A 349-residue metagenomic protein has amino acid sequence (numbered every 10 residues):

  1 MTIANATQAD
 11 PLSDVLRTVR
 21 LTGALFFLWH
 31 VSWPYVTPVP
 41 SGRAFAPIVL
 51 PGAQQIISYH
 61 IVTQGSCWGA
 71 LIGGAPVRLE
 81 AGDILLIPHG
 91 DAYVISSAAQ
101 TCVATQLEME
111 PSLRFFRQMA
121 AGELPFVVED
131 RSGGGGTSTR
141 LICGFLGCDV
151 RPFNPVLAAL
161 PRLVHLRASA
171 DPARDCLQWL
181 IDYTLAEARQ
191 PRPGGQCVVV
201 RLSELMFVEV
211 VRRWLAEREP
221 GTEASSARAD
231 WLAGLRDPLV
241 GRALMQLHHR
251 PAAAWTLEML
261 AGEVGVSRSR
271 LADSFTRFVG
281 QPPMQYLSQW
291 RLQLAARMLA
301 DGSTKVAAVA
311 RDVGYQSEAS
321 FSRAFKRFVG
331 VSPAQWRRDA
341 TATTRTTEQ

Functional and structural regions predicted by a protein language model:
M1-V77, D83-I84, D91-D130: Generic protein-terminus/edge-of-domain signal
R43, A224-A229, F278-V279: Short, Lys/Arg-enriched N-terminal segment that forms or immediately precedes the first helix of a structured domain
V62, L247-R250, L299: Short helix-to-turn junction characteristic of helix-turn-helix DNA-binding domains, especially the helix
L79, I84-L86, A92-A98, R311 (+2 more regions): N-terminal basic, amphipathic alpha-helical segments
R117-P152: Alpha-helix-centered segments that form part of catalytic cores
T139-M245: An amphipathic alpha-helical interaction segment
L205, E209-L215, R242-Q293, A310-D339: Basic/polar phosphate-binding segments, predominantly the helix-turn-helix DNA-binding elements of transcriptional
